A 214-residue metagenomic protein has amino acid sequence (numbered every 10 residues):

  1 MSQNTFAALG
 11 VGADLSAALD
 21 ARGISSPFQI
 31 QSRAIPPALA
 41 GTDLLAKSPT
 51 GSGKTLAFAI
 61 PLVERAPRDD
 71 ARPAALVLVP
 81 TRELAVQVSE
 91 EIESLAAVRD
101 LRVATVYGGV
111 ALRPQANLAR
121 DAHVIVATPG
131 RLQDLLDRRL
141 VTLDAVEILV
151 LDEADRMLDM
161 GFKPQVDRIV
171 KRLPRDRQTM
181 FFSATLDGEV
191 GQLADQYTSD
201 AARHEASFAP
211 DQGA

Functional and structural regions predicted by a protein language model:
M1-K47, D152: Conserved pre-motif I regulatory segment
A8, A13-I24, D70-D137, A145-I148 (+2 more regions): Conserved nucleic-acid-binding Ia/Ib motif block in the N-terminal RecA-like helicase ATPase lobe
P27-Q29, P36-P37, T55-A57, P61 (+6 more regions): Proline-centered helix-kink/hinge sites
S32-L44, T55-D70, E83-V86, E90-L95 (+3 more regions): Walker A/P-loop NTP-binding motif
L45-K47, L78-V79, S183: Residues at the beta-strand->loop junction immediately N-terminal to the Walker
S48-S52: The conserved Walker
L76, L95, A104, T142-A214: Interdomain coupling/hinge region of P-loop NTPase helicase/AAA+ cores
